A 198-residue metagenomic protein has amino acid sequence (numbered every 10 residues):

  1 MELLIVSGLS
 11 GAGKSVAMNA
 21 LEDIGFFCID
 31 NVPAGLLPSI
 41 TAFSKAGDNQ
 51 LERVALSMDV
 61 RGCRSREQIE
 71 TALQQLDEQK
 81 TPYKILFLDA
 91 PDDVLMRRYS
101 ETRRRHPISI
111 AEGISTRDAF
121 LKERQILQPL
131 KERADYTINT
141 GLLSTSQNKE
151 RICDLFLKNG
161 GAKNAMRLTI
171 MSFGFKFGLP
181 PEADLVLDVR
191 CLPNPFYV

Functional and structural regions predicted by a protein language model:
V6: Hydrophobic anchor at the beta1->P-loop junction of P-loop NTPases
S10: The conserved Walker
G13: Conserved glycine(s) of the Walker
A17-M18: Post-Walker A alpha-helix
E22-Q75: Conserved nucleotide-sensing/catalytic segment adjacent to the nucleotide-binding pocket in NTP-handling enzymes
T81-L127, Y136-L143, P193-V198: A glycine- and Lys/Arg-enriched "phosphate-lid" helix/loop adjacent to the NTP-binding pocket of small-molecule kinases
D118-V198: C-terminal accessory "lid"/substrate-recognition subdomains
